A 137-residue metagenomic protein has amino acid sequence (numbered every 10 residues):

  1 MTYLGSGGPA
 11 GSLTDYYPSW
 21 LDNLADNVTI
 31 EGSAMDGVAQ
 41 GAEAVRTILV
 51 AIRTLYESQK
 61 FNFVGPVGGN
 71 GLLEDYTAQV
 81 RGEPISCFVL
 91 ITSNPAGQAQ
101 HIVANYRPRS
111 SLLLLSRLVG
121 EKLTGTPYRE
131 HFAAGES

Functional and structural regions predicted by a protein language model:
M1-S137: C-terminal and inter-domain tail/linker signature
